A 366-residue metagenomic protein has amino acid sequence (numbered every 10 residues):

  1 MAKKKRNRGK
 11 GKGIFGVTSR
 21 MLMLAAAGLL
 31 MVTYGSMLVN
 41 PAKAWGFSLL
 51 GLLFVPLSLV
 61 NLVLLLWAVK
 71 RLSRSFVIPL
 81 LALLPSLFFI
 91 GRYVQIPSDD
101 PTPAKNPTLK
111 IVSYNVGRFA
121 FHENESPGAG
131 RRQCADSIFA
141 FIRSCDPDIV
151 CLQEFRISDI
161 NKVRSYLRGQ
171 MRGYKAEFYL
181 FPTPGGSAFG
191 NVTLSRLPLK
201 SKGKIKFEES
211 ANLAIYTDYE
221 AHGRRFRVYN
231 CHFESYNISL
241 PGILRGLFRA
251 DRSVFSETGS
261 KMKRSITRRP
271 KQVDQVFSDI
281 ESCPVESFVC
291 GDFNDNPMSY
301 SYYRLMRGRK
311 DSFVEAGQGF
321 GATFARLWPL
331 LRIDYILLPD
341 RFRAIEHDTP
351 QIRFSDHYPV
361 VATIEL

Functional and structural regions predicted by a protein language model:
A2-Y166, P182-G186, V273, L366: N-terminal, active-site-proximal structural segment of metallo-dependent hydrolase catalytic domains
K4, F15-L30, G35-K70, R74-L80 (+5 more regions): Metal-dependent phosphoester-hydrolase catalytic domains
T33, L80-T108, F139, I149-P241 (+1 more regions): Structured beta-strand-rich core segments of catalytic domains in phosphoester-bond hydrolases
K110-V116, C134-V163, L194, T217 (+6 more regions): Active-site beta-strand/loop signature of hydrolases that rely on acidic residues for catalysis
S113-Q133, N237-S265: Acidic/histidine-rich helix-loop elements that form or flank divalent-metal/phosphate-binding sites at the catalytic
V116-F119, I157, L197-K200, F233-Y236 (+3 more regions): Short, solvent-exposed loop/turn segments at secondary-structure junctions
G130, C134, F155, P182 (+5 more regions): Extracytoplasmic/periplasmic, Sec-exported soluble proteins
R131-S137, A176-Y179, K202-K204, N212-A214 (+2 more regions): N-terminal post-signal-peptidase region of extra-cytosolic proteins
